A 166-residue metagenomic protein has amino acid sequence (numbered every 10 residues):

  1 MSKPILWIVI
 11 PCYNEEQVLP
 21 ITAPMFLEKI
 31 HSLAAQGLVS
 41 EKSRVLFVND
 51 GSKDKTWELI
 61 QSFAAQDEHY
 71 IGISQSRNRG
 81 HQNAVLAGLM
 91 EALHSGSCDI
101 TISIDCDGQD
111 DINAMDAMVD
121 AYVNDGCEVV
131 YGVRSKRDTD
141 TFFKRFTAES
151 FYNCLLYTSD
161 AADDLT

Functional and structural regions predicted by a protein language model:
M1-T141: Structured catalytic core of nucleotide-sugar glycosyltransferases
F142-L156: A transmembrane-helix-recognition feature enriched in membrane-embedded lipid enzymes and envelope glyco-/phospholipid
Y157-T166: Single conserved hydrophobic/aromatic residue that forms the stacking wall/gate of nucleotide- or nucleobase-binding
